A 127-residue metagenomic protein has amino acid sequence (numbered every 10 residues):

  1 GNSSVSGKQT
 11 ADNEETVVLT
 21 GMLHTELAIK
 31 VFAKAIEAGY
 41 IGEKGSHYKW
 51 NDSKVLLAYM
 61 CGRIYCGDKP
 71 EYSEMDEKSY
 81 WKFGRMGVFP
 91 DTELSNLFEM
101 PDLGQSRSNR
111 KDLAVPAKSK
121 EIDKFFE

Functional and structural regions predicted by a protein language model:
G1-E127: Flexible coil/loop and intrinsically disordered linker positions at secondary-structure junctions
